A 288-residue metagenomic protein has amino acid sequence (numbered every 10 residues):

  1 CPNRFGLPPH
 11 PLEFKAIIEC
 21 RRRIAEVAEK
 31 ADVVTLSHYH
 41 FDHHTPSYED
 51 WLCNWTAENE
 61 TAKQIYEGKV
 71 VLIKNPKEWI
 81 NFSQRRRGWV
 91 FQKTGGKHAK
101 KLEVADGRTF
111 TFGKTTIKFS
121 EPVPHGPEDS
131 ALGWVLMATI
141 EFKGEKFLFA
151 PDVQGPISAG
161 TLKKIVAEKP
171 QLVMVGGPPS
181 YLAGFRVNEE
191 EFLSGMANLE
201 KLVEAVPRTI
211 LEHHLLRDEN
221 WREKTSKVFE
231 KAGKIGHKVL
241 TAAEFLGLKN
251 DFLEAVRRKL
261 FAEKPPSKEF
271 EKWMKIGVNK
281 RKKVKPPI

Functional and structural regions predicted by a protein language model:
C1-K30, S83-G160, D251-I288: Core dinuclear metal-dependent hydrolase active-site scaffold
R4-F5, L182-N188, K249-D251: Short, charged, surface-exposed secondary-structure boundary motifs
P9-K69, A167-M174, S180-L182: Active-site metal-binding motif and surrounding structural segment of the metallo-beta-lactamase
A31-D42, L72-N75, L148-V153, V173-P178 (+2 more regions): Active-site neighborhood of phospho(di)ester-bond hydrolases with catalytic His/Asp-centered motifs
F41, T45-K93, H98, F112: Long, mid-chain structured domain cores
I65-V71, E204-T209, K234-H237: A short helix->loop->beta-strand "cap" motif at the edges of active sites that frequently abuts
H125-E168, V173-G233: Internal alpha/beta domain cores that form substrate/cofactor-binding pockets in large enzymes and binding proteins
R208-I288: C-terminal regulatory/interaction regions
